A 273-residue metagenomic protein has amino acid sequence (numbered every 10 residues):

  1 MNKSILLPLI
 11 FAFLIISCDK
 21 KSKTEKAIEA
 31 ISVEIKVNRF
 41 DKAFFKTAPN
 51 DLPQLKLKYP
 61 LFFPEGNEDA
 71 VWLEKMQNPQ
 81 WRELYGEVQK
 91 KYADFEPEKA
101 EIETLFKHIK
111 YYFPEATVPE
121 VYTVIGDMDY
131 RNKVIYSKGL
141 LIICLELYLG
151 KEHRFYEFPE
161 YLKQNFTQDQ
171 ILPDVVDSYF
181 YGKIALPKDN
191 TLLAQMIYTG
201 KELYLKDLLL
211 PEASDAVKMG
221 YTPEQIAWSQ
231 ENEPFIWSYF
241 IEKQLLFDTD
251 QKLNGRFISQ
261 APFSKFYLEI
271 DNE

Functional and structural regions predicted by a protein language model:
N2-L9: Sec-dependent signal peptide recognition, specifically the positively charged N-region followed immediately by
L6, K21, E25-I28, S32 (+7 more regions): Short, flexible coil/linker segments at or flanking structured domains
I10-A12, R39, K58-F62, P262-K265: Intrinsic disorder/low-structure terminal segments
L14-S17: C-terminal motif of bacterial Sec signal peptides marking the signal peptidase cleavage site
D19-Y85: N-terminal mature-domain "stem" immediately C-terminal to a signal peptide or N-terminal signal-anchor/transmembrane
W81-N272: Acidic/His-rich structured neighborhood in mature extracellular/periplasmic domains
